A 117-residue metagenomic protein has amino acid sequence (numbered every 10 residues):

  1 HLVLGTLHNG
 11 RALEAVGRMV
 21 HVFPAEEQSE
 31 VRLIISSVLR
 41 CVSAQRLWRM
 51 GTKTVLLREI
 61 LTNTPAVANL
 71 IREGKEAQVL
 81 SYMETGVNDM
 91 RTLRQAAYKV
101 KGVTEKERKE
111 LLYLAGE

Functional and structural regions predicted by a protein language model:
H1-E117: Short, flexible helix-loop junctions that flank or precede catalytic/ligand sites
